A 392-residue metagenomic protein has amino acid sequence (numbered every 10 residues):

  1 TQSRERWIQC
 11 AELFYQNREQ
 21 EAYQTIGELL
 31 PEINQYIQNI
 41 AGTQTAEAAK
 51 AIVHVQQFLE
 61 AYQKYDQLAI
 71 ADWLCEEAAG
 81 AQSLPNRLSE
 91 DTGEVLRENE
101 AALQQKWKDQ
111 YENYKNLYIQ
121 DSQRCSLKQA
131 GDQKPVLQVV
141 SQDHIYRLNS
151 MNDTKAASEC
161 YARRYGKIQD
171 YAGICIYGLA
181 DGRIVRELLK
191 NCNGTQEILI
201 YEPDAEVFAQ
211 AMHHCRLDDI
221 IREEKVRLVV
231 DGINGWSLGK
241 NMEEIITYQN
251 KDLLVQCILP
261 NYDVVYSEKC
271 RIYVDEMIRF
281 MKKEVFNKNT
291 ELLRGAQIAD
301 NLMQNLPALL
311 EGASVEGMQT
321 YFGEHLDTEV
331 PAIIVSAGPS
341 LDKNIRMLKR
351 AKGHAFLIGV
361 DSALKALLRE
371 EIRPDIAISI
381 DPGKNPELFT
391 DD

Functional and structural regions predicted by a protein language model:
T1-L30: Short terminal alpha-helical segments
Q2, S83-A332, P339-A355, K365 (+2 more regions): N-terminal donor/sugar-recognition subdomains of glycan-related enzymes, prototypically the membrane-proximal stem
F14-E21, F58, Y62-A69: Short helix-adjacent coil turns
Q20-E28, A49, I70-E76: Short, charged, amphipathic alpha-helical segments
E28-A41, A79-T92: Short, charge-rich amphipathic alpha-helical segments embedded in non-transmembrane helical bundles/solenoids
G42-H54: Short, well-ordered alpha-helical segments that carry or flank key catalytic/ligand-binding motifs at enzyme/regulatory
Q67-I70, L74, S83-S89: Alpha-helical bundle protein-protein interaction modules that mediate dimerization/oligomerization and scaffolding
